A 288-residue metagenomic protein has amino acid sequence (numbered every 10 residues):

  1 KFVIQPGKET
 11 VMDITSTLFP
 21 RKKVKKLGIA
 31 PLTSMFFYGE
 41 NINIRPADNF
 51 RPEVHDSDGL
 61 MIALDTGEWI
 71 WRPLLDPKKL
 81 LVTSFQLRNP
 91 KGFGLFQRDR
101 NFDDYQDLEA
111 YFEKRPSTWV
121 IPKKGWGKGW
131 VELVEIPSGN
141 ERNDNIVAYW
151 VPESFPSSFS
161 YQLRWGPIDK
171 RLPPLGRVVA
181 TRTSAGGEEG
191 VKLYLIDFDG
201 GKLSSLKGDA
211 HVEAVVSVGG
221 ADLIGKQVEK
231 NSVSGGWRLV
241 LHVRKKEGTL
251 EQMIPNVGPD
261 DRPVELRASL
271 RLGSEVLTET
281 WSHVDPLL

Functional and structural regions predicted by a protein language model:
K1-Y38: Acidic, contiguous internal or C-terminal segments within carbohydrate-active enzymes that form a structured patch used
I4, T83, N256: Conserved aromatic-histidine-acidic binding/catalytic patches
T10, V54-D56, L87-N89, G235 (+1 more regions): A short, structural micro-pattern
T10-I14, L60, F93, V264-L266: Residue-level detector of short, conserved catalytic/binding motifs and their immediate flanks
L18-F19, A47-E53, V240-G248: Short, surface-exposed secondary-structure junctions/capping segments
R21, R100, G273: Residue-level marker of positions within ordered structural domains that often coincide with functionally constrained
K25, I29-S157: A contiguous, surface-exposed recognition patch within enzymatic or periplasmic domains that forms
D104-L288: Terminal accessory/anchoring regions of large secretory-pathway or extracellular enzymes
